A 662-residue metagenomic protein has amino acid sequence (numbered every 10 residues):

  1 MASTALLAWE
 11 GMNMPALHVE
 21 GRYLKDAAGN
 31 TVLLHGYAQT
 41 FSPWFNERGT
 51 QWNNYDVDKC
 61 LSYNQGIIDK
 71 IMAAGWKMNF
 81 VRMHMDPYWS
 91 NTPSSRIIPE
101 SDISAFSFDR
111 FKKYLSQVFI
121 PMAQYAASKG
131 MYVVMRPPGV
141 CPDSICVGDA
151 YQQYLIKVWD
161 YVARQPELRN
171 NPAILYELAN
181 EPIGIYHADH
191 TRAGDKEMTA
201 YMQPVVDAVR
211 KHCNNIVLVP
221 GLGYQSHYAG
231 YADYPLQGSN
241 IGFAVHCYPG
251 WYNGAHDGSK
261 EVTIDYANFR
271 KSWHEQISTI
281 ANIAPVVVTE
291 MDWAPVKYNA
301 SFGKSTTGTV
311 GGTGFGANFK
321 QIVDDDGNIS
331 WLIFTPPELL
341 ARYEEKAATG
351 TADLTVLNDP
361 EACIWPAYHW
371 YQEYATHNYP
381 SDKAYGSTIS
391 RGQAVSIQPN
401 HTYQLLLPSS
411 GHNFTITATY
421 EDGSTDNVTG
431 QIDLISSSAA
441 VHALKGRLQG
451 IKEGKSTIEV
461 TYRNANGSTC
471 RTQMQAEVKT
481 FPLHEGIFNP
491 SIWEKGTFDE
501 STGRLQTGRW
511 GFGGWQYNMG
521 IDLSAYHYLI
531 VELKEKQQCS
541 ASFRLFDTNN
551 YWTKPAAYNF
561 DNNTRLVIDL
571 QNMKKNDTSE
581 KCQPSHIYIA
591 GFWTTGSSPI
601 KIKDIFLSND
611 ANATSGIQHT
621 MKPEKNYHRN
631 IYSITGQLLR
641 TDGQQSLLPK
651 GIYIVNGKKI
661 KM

Functional and structural regions predicted by a protein language model:
L6-R82, S94-S101: N-terminal carbohydrate-binding accessory modules
A16-L17, F41, F45-L61, Y132 (+3 more regions): Extracellular glycoside hydrolase catalytic/binding regions
C60-V140, Y154-L155, V206-H212, G308-D326: Aromatic-lined substrate-binding rim segments of carbohydrate-active enzymes
R391-F481: Extracytoplasmic soluble-region selector
G411, E453-T457, Y526, Q538 (+3 more regions): Extracellular Ig-like/FN3 beta-sandwich strand-entry sites
S424, S615-M662: C-terminal outer-membrane/trafficking sorting elements
K479-E500: Extracellular carbohydrate-recognition regions
L505-S579, Q583, T594-N609: Extracellular ligand-binding interfaces
